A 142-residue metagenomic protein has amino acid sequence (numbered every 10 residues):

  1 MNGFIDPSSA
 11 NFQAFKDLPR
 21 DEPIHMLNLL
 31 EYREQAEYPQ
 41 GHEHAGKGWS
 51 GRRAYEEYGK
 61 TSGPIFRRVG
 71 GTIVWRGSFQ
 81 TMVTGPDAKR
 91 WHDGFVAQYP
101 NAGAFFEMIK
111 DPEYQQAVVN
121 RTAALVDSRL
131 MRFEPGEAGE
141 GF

Functional and structural regions predicted by a protein language model:
M1-D93, P100, A104, E134-F142: Short S/T/G/P-rich N-terminal loop/turn motif that feeds into the first structured element of a domain
V96-F142: Short, Lys/Arg-rich amphipathic alpha-helical interaction segments that bind nucleic acids or acidic protein surfaces
